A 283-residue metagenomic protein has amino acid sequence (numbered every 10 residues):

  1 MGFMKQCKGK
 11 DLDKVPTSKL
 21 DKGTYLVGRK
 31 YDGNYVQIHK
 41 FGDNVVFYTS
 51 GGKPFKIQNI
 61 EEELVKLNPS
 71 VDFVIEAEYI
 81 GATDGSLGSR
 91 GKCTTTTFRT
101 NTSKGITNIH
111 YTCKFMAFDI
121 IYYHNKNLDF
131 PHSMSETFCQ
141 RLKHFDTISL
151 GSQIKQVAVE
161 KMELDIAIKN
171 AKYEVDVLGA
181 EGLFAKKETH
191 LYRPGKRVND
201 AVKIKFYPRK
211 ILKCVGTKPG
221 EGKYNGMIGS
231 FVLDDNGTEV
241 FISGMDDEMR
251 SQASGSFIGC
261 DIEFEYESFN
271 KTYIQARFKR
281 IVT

Functional and structural regions predicted by a protein language model:
M1-G51, K104, I109, Y123 (+3 more regions): Nucleic-acid 5′ end/cap handling module spanning
L20-G151: Covalent nucleotidyltransferase
